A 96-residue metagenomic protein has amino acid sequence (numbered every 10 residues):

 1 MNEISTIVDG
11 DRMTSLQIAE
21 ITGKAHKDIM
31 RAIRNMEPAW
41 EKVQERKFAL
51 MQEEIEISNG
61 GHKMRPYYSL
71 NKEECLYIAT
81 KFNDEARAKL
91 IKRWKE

Functional and structural regions predicted by a protein language model:
M1-E96: An anion-engaging/catalytic patch
